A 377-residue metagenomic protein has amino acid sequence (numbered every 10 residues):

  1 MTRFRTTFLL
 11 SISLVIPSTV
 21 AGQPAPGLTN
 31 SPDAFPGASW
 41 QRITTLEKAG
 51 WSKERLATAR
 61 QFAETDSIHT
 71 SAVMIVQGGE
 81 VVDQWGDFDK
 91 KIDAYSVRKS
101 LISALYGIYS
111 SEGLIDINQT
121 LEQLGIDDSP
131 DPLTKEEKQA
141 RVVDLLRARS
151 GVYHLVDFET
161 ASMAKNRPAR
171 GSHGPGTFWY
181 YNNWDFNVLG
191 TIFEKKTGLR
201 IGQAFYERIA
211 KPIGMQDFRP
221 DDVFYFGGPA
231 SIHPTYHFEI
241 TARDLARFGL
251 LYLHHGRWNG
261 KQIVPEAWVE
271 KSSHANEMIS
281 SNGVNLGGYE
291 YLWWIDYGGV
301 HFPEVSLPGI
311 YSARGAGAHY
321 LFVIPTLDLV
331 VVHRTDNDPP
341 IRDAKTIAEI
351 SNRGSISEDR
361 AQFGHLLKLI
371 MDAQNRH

Functional and structural regions predicted by a protein language model:
T7-P17: Bacterial N-terminal signal peptides
Q23, I310-H377: Structured C-terminal helix/loop/strand segments within mature extracytoplasmic catalytic/sensor domains
A38, R42-T44, A57-E64, R98 (+1 more regions): Active-site-proximal loop and beta-strand segments within enzyme catalytic domains
R55-F88, L321, D328-V332: A short, well-structured edge-of-sheet supersecondary motif
G79, D93-N118, L145, L189-F193 (+1 more regions): Active-site SXXK
S100, V188-I192, Y236-R257, H319-T335: Active-site-proximal alpha-helical segments within enzyme catalytic domains
S111-A148, T197-T235: Active-site helix/loop module of the DD-peptidase/beta-lactamase fold, centered on the serine-lysine SxxK catalytic
D217, D222, H274-V330: Active-site Gly/Thr loop motif
